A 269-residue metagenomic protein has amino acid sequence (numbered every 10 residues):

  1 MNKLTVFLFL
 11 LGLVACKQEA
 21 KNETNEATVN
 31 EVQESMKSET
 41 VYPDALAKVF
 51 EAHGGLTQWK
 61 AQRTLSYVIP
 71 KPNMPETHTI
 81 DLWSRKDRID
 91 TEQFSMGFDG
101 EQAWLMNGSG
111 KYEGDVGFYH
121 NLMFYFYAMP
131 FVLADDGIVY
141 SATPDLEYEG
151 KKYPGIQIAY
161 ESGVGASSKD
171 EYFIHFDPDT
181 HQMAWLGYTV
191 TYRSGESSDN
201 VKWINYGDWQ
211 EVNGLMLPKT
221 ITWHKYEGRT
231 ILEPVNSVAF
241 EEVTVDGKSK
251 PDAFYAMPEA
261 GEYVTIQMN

Functional and structural regions predicted by a protein language model:
N2-L8: Sec-dependent signal peptide recognition, specifically the positively charged N-region followed immediately by
G12-A15: C-terminal motif of bacterial Sec signal peptides marking the signal peptidase cleavage site
K17-E19: Bacterial signal peptide processing site
E26-E34: Acidic/histidine-rich, surface-exposed loop or edge segments in extracytoplasmic proteins
M36-Y112, P144: N-terminal mature ectodomain segment of secretory-pathway/periplasmic proteins
T40-Y42, L105-D170, S194-S198, F254-E259 (+1 more regions): Flexible, processing/modification-adjacent segments and terminal tails in exported/periplasmic/extracellular proteins
K60-S66, L82-I89, E149-Q157, M183-W185 (+1 more regions): Short, hydrophobic/aromatic-rich segments at coil-to-beta transitions
P154-A256: Gly/Pro-enriched, hydrophobic low-complexity segments that function as extracytoplasmic propeptides/linkers
